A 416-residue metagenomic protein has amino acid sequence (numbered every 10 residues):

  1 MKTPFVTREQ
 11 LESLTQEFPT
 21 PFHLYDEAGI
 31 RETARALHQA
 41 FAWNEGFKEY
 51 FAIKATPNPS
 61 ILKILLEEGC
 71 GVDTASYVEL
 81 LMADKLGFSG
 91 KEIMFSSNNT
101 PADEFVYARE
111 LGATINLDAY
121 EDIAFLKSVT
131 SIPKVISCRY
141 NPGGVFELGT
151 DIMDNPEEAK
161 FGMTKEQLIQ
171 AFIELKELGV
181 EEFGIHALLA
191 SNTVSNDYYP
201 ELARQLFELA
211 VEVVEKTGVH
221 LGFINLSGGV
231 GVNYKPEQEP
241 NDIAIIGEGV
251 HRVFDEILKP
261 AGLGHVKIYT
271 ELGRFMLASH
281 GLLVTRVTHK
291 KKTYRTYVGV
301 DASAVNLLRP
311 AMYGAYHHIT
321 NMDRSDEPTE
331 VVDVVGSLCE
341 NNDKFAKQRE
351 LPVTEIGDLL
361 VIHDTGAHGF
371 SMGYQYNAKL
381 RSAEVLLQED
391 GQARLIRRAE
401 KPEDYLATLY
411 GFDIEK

Functional and structural regions predicted by a protein language model:
M1-I115, Y120-K134, E177, E181 (+3 more regions): A charged N-terminal "starter" segment
T20, R35, Q39-W43, S131-I132 (+9 more regions): Generic secondary-structure signature for well-ordered alpha-helical cores
I30, K54, S76, A108 (+7 more regions): Conserved, mostly hydrophobic/aromatic
G71, M94, T114-N116, S137-R139 (+8 more regions): Structured core elements
S131-V145: Glycine-rich, aromatic-flanked loop segments that form ligand/cofactor-binding clefts across common enzyme folds
P142-T288, L351: Active-site loop/helix belt of alpha/beta enzymes
L258, L263-K416: Charged (often Lys/Glu-rich) extended helix/loop segments that serve as interaction or gating elements
